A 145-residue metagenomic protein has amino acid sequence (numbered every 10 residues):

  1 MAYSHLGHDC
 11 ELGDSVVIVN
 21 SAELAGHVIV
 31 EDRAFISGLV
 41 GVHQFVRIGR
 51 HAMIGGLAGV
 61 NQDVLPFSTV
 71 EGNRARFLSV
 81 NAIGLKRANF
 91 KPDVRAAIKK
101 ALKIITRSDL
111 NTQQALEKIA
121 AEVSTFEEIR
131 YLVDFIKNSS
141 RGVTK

Functional and structural regions predicted by a protein language model:
M1-R76: Structural signal for interior beta-strand "rungs" in well-ordered beta-sheet cores of soluble enzyme domains
F67, N73-K145: Terminal amphipathic alpha-helical/low-complexity segments used for targeting or macromolecular assembly
